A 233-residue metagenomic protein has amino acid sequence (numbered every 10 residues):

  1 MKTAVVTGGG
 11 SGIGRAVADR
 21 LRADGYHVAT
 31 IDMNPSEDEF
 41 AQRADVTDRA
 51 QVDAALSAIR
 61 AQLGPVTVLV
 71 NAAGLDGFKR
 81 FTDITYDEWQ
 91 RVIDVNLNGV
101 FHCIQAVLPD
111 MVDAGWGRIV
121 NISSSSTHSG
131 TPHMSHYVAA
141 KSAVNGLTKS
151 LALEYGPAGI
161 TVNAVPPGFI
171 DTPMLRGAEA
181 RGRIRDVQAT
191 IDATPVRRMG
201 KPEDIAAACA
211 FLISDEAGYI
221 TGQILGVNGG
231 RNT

Functional and structural regions predicted by a protein language model:
A44-A54, Y86, E203-D204: The beta1-alpha1 cofactor-binding region of Rossmann-like NAD(H)/NADP(H)-dependent oxidoreductases
R80-F81, E88-I93, I119, T190: Substrate-binding pocket helix/loop in short-chain dehydrogenase/reductase
T82, S129-S135, P157-A158, R197 (+1 more regions): Active-site loop immediately N-terminal to the catalytic Tyr-X3-Lys motif of short-chain dehydrogenase/reductase
F101, W116, R198-V227, N232: C-terminal substrate-recognition "lid" of short-chain dehydrogenase/reductases
I104, A140, T148: Active-site helix of classical SDR
P109, L153-P157, G218: Alpha-helical segment proximal to the catalytic Tyr-Lys
S124: Residue(s) in the substrate-gating loop at a strand-loop-helix junction that position the organic substrate next
